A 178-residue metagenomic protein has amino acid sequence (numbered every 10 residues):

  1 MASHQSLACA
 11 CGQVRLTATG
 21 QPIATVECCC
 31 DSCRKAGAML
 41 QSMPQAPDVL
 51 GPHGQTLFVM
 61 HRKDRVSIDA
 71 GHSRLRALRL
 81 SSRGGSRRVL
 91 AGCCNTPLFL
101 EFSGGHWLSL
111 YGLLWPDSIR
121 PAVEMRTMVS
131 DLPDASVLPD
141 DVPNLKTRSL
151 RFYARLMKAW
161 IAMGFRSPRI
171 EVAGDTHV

Functional and structural regions predicted by a protein language model:
M1-A8, V14-V178: A short Gly-Trp-Pro
